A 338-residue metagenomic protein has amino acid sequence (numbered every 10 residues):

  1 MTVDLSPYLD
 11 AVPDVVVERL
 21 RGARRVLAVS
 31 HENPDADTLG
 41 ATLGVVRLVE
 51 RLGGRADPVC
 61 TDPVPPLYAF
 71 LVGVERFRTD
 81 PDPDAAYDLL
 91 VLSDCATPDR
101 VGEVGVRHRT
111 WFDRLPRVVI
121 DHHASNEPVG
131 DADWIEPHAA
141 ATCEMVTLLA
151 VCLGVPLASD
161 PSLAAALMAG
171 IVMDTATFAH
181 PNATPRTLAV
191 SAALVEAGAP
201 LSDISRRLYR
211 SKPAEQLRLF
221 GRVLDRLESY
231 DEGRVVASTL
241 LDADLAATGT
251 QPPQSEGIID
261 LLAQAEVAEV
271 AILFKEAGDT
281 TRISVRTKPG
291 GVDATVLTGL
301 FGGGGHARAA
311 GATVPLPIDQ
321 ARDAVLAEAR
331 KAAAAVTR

Functional and structural regions predicted by a protein language model:
M1-G221, D225-R338: Replace "Mg2+/Mn2+-dependent" with "divalent metal-dependent
